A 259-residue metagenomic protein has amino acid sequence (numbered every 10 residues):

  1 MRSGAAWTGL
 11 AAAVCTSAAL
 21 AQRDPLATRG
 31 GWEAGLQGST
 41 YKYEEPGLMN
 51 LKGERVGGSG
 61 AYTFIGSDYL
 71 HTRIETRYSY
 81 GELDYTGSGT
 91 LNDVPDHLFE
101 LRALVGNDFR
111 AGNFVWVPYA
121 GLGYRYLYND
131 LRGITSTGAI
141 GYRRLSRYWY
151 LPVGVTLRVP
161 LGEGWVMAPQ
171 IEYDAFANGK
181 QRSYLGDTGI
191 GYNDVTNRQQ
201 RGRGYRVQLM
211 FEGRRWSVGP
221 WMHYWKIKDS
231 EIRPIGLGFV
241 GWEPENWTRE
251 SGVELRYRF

Functional and structural regions predicted by a protein language model:
M1-R29: Cleavable N-terminal export/targeting peptides
A21-G89, E250-G252, R256-R258: Short glycine/proline- and aromatic-enriched beta-strand/turn motifs that initiate or cap beta-hairpins
T28-G30, N50-G58, D68, Y80 (+6 more regions): Residues that define the transmembrane beta-barrel architecture of outer-membrane proteins
L36-E44, T76-D84, L122-D130, V159 (+4 more regions): Transmembrane beta-strands of outer-membrane beta-barrel pores
Y41-N50, L83-V94, T135-R144, Q181-Q199 (+1 more regions): Extracellular loop and loop/strand-boundary signature of outer-membrane beta-barrel proteins
D68-A168, E254: Gram-negative (and chloroplast) outer-membrane scaffold detector with strong preference for beta-barrel transmembrane
R143-Q199: Short helix-loop boundary/capping segments
N193-F259: Predominantly the C-terminal beta-signal and adjacent terminal strand-loop region of outer-membrane beta-barrel
